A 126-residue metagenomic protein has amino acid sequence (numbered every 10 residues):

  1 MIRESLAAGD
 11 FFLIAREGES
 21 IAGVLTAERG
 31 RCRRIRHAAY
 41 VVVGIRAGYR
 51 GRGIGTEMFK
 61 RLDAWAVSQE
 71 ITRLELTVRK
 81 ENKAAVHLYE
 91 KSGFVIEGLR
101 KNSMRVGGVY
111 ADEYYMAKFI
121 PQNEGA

Functional and structural regions predicted by a protein language model:
M1-G48, F59, F119-P121: Acetyl-CoA-dependent GNAT
I14, T26, Y40-G44, G53 (+3 more regions): Conserved beta-strand segments that form the floor/walls of ligand-binding pockets within enzyme and binding domains
E19, G23, G53-G55, G93: Conserved phosphate-binding and hydrolysis motifs of nucleotide-dependent enzymes
H37, E70, Y110-D112: Residue-level preference for beta-strand/loop junctions
A38, G53-G55, E124-A126: Short, charged, solvent-exposed linker or helix-capping segments at domain edges/interfaces that act as flexible hinges
I45, G51-A64, S68, K83-K91: Conserved acetyl-CoA-binding loop-helix of GNAT-fold acetyltransferases
R73-R79, E90, V95-A111: Conserved catalytic-core motifs of GNAT/GCN5-like acyltransferases
V109-A126: Terminal substrate-recognition subdomain of acyl/acetyltransferases
